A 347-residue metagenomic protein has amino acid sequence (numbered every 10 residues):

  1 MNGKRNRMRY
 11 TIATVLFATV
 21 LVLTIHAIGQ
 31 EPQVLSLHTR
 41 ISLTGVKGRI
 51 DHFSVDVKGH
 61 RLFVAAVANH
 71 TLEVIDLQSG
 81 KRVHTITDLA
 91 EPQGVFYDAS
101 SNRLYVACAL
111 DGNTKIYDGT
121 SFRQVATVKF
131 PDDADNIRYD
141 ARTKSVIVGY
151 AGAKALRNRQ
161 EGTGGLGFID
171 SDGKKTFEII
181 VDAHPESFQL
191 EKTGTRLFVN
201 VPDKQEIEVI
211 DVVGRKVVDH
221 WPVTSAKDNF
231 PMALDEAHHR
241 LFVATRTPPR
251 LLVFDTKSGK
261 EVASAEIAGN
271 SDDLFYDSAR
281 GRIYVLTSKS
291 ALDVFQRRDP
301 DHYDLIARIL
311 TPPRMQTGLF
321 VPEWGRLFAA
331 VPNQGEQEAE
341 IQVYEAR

Functional and structural regions predicted by a protein language model:
M1-R9: N-terminal secretory signal peptides that target proteins for export/translocation
M8, A13, Y344-A346: Short amphipathic alpha-helical "recognition" segments used for binding
A13-T24: Bacterial N-terminal signal peptides
L23-R347: Predominantly soluble domains enriched in secretory-pathway, periplasmic, or organellar proteins
